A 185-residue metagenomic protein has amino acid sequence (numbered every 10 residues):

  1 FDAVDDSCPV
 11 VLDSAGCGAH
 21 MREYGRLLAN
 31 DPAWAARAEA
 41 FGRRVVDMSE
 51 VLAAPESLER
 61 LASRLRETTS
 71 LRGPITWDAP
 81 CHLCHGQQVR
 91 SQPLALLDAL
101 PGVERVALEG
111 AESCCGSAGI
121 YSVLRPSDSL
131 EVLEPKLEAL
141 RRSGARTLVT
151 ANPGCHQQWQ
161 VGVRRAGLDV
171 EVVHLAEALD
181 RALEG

Functional and structural regions predicted by a protein language model:
F1-G185: Iron-sulfur cluster-binding electron-transfer modules in prokaryotic oxidoreductases
